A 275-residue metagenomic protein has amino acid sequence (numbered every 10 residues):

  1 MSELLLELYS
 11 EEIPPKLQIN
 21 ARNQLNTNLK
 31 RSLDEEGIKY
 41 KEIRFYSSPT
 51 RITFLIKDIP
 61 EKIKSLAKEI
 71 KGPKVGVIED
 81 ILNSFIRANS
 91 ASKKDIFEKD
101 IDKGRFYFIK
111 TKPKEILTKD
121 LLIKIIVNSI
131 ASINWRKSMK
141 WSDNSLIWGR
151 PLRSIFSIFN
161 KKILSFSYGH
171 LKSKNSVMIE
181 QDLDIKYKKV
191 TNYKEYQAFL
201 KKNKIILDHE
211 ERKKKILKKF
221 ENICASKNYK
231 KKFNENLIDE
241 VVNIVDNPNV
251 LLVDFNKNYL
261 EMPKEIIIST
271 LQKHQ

Functional and structural regions predicted by a protein language model:
M1-H274: Long, basic N-terminal domains or extensions that often function in RNA/ssDNA interaction or organelle/cellular
